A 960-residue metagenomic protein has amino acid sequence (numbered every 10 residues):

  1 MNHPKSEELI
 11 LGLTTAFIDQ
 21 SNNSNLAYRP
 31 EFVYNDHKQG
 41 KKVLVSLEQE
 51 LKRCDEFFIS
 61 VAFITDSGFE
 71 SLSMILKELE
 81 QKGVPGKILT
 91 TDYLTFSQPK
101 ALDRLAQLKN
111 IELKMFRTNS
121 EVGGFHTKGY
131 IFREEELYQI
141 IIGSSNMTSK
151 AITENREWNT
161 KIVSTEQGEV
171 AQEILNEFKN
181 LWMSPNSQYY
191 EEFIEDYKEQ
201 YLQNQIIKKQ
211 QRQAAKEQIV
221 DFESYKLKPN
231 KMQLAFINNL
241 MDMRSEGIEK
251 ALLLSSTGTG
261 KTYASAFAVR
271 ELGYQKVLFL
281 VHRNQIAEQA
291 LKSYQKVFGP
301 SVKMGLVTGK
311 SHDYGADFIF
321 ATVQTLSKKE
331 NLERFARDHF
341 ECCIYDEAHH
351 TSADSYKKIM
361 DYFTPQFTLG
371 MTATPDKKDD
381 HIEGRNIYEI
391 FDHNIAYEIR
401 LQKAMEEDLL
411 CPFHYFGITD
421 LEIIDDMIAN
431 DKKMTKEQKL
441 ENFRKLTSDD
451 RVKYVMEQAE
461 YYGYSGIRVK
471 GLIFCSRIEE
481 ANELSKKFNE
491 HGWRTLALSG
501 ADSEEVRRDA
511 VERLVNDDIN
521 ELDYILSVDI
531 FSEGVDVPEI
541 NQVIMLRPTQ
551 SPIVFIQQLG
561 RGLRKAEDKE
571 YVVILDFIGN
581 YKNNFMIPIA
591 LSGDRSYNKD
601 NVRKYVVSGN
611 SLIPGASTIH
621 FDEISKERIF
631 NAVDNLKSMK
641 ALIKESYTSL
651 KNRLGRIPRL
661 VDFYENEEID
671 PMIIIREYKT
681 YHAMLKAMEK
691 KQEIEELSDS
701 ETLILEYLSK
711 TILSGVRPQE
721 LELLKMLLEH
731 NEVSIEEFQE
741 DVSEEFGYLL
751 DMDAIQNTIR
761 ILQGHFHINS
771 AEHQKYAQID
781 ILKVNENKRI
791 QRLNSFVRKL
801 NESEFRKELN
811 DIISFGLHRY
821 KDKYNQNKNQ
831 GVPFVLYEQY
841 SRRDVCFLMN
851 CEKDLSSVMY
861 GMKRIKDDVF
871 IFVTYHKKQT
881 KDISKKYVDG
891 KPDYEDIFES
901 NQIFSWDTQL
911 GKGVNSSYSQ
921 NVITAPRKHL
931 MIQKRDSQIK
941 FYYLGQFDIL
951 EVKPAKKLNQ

Functional and structural regions predicted by a protein language model:
M1-N230, L234: PLD/PLD-like phosphodiesterase catalytic module centered on the HKD motif
Q203-P229, L240, E441-N442, R451-Y454 (+3 more regions): Long, largely alpha-helical accessory region at the distal end of helicase-like NTP-driven motors
S245-V269, R283: Walker A/P-loop
E288, L306, S311-H312, N331 (+2 more regions): Conserved helicase ATPase core of P-loop NTP-dependent helicases/translocases
H350-Y415: Post-DEXD/H (motif II) to motif III coupling segment of the RecA-like Helicase ATP-binding lobe
H393-G471: Conserved interdomain linker/interface between the two RecA-like ATPase lobes of SF2 helicase motors
P552-Q557, R561-L591: Conserved segment of the helicase C-terminal RecA-like domain
K690, L703-S709, Q719-M726, Q830-K940: Acidic, glycine-rich low-complexity segments with interspersed aromatic residues
